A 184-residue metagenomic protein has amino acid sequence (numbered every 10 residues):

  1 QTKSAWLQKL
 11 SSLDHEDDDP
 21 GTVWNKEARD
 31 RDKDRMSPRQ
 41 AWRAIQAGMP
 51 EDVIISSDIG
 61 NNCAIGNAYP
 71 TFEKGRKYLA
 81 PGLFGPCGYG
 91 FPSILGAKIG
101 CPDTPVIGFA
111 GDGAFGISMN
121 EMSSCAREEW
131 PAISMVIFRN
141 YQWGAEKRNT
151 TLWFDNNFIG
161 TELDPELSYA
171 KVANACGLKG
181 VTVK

Functional and structural regions predicted by a protein language model:
Q1-K9, A64-K184: Thiamine diphosphate
W6, L10-T22: Flexible, glycine/charged-enriched surface loops at secondary-structure junctions
D18-D103: Active-site diphosphate/adenylate-binding microenvironment
